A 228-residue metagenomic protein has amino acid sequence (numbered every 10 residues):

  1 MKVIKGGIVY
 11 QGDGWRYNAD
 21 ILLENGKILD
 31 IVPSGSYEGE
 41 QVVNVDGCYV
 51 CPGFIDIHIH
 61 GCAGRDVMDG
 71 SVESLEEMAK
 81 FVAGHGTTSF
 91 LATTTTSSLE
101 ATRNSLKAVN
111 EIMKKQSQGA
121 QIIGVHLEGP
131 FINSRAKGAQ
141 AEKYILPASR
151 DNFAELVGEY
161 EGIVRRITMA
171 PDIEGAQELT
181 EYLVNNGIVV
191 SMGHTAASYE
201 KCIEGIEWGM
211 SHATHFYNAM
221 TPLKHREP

Functional and structural regions predicted by a protein language model:
M1-Y37: N-terminal metal-binding scaffold of metallo-dependent hydrolase/deaminase domains
K2-I4, Y37-E76, K80: Replace "His-x-His-based motif
G7, I21, G26, G47 (+5 more regions): Divalent metal-coordination and catalytic microenvironments
H60, E76-S105, A120-N133, Y160-D172 (+3 more regions): Divalent metal-dependent hydrolysis catalytic cores, especially in the metallo-beta-lactamase
G61-E73, A139-L146, V189-G193: Active-site mouth loops of central-metabolism enzymes
S71-S74, S105-A108, S149-D151, R226-P228: Charged helix-capping and loop-helix junction motifs
N133-G158: Conserved phosphate-binding/catalytic loop of the ribokinase/pfkB sugar-kinase fold
G158-P228: Active-site core of metal-dependent hydrolases
